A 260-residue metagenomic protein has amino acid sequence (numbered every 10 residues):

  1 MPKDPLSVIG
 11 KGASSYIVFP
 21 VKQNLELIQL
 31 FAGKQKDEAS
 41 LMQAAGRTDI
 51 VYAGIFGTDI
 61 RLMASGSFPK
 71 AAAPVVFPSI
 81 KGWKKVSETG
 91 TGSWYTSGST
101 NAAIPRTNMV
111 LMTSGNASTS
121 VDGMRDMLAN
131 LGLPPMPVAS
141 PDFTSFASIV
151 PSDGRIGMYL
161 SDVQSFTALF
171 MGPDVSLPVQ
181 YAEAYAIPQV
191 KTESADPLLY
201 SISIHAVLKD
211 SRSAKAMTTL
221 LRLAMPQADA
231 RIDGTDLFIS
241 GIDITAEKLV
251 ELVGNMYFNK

Functional and structural regions predicted by a protein language model:
M1-D49, W83-L198, K260: An internal, short helix-loop-strand segment that often contains or flanks glycine-aspartate motifs
I9-N24, A195-K260: C-terminal functional regions that serve as terminal interaction/effector modules
L27-Q29, A72-P74, A168, A214-A216 (+1 more regions): Short acidic, gly/pro-rich beta-turn/loop elements at beta-sheet edges and active-site/ligand-binding grooves
A44-Y52, D59, A73-G82: A general "mature secreted/periplasmic domain" signal
D49-F68, A186, V190-D210: A short acidic-to-branched-hydrophobic micro-motif
S67, T96-N101, T113-S118, H205-K209 (+1 more regions): Secondary-structure transition/turn motif
S67-T107, Y159, S213-F238: Short Gly/Thr-rich strand-loop-strand
V75-I80, T119-L133, R212-M225, L252-N255: Surface-exposed flexible segments
